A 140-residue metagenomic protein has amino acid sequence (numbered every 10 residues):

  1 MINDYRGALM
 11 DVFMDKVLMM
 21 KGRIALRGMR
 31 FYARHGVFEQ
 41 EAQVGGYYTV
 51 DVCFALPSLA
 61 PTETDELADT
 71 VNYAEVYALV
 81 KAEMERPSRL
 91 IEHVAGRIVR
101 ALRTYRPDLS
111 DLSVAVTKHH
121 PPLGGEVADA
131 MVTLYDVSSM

Functional and structural regions predicted by a protein language model:
I2-M140: N-terminal, polar/charged subdomain of small-to-medium soluble alpha/beta proteins
